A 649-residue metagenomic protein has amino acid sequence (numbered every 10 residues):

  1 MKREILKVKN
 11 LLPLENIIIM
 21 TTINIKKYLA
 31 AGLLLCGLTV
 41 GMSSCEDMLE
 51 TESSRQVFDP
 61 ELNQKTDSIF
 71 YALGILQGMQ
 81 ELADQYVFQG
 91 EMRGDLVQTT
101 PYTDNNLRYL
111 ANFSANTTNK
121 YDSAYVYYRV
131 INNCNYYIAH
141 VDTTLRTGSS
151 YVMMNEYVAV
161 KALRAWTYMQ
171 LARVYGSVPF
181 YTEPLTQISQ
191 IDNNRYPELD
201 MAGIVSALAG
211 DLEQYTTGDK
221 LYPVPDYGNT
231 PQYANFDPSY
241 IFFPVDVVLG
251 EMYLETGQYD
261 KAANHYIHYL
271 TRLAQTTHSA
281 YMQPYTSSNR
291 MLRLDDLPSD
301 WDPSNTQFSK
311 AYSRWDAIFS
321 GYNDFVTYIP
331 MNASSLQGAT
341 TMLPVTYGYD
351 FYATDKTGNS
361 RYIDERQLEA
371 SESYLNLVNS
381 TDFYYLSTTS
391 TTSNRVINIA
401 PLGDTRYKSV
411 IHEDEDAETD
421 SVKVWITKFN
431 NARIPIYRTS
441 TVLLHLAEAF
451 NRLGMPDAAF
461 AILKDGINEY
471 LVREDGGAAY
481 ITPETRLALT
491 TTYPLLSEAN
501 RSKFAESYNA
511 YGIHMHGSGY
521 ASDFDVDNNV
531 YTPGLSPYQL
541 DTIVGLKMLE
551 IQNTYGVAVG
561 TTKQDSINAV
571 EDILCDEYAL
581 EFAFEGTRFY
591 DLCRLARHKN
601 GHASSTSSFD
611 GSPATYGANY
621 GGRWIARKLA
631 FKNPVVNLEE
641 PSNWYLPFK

Functional and structural regions predicted by a protein language model:
K2-S43: Sec-dependent bacterial lipoprotein signal peptides
C45, F236-D237, P330, G338-T341 (+2 more regions): Long, intrinsically disordered, low-complexity segments
C45-M92, A263, A614-K649: Membrane-proximal, proline-rich intrinsically disordered regions
I69-F70, D104-Y175, R195-S206, L212-L221 (+5 more regions): Conserved, well-structured interaction surfaces
A72, T271, Q275-G476, P483-L489 (+4 more regions): Elongated scaffold/linker segments in the mid-to-C-terminal portions of large proteins
